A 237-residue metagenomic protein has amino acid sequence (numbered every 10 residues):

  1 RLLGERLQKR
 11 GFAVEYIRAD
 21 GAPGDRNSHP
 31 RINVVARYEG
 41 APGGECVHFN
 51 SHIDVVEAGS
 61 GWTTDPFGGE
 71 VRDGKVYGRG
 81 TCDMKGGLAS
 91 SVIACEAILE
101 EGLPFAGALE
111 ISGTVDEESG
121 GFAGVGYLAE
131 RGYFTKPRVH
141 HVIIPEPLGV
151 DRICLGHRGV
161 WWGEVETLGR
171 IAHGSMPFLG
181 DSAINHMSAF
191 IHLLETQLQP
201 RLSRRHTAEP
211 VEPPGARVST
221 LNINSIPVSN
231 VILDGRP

Functional and structural regions predicted by a protein language model:
R1-V76, E100, P104-F105: Acidic/His- and Gly-rich active-site-bordering loop/insert found across diverse amide/peptide-bond hydrolases
G4, A89-E96, G126-A129, I184-E195: Predominant activation on well-ordered alpha-helical scaffold segments within soluble catalytic domains
A13, V76-D83, S175-A183: Short alpha-helix boundary/capping segments
N27-I32, A41-G44, R158-W161, P214-S219 (+1 more regions): A short, glycine/Asx- and small/polar-enriched loop/turn that sits immediately N-terminal to a beta-strand
M84-W162, P213: Acidic/histidine-rich catalytic neighborhood of metal-dependent amide-processing enzymes
H141-V142, D151-H186: Metal-dependent peptidase/peptidase-like ectodomains
L155, G174-R236: Acidic-enriched catalytic cores of C-N bond-cleaving enzymes acting on peptides and small amides
